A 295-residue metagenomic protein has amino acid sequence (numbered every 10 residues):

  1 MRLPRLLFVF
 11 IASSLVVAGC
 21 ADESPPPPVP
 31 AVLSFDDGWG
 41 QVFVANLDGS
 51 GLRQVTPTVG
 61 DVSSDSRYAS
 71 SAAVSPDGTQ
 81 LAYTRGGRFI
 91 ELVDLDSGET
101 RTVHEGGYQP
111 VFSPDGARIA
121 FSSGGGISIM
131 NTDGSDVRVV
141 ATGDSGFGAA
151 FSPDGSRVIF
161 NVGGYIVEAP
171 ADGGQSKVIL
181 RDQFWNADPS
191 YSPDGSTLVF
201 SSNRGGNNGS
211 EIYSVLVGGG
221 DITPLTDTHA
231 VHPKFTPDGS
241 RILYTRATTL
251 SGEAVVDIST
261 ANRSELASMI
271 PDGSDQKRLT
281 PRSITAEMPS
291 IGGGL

Functional and structural regions predicted by a protein language model:
M1-A18: Sec-dependent bacterial lipoprotein signal peptides
C20-L295: Sequence signature of WD/YWTD-type beta-propeller architectures
